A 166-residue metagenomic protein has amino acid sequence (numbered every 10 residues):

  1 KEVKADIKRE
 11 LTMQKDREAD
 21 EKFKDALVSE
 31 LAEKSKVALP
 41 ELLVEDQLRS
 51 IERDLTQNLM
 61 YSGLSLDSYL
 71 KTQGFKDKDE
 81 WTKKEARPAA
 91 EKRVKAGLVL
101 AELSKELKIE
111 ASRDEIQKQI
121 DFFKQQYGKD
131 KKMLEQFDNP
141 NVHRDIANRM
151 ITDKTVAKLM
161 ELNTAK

Functional and structural regions predicted by a protein language model:
K1-K166: Extended, charged alpha-helical "arm"/coiled-coil substrate-binding scaffolds, typified by the C-terminal helical
